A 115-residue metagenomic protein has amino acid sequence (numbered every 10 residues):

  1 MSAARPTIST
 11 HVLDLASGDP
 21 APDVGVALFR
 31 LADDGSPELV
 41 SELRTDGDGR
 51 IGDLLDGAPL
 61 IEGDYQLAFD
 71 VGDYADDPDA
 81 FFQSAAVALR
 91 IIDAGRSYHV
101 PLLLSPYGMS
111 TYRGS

Functional and structural regions predicted by a protein language model:
M1-P22, R30: Beta-strand-rich domain onsets/edges
S2-A3, E62-S115: Feature of secretome-associated and extracellular-like proteins
L13-S17, D56, Y74: Short beta-turn/strand-loop junction motif enriched in small, turn-promoting residues
G25-F29, Q66: Beta-strand signatures of extracellular beta-sandwich domains
D34-G52: Short, acidic Ser/Thr/Gly-rich low-complexity loop/linker segments typical of extracellular and cell-surface proteins
V40-R44, D56-G57, A86-L89: Beta-strand-rich interaction surfaces with strong enrichment in secreted/lumenal proteins
G52-G63: Short Pro-Gly-centered beta-turn/loop motif in secreted/extracellular proteins
